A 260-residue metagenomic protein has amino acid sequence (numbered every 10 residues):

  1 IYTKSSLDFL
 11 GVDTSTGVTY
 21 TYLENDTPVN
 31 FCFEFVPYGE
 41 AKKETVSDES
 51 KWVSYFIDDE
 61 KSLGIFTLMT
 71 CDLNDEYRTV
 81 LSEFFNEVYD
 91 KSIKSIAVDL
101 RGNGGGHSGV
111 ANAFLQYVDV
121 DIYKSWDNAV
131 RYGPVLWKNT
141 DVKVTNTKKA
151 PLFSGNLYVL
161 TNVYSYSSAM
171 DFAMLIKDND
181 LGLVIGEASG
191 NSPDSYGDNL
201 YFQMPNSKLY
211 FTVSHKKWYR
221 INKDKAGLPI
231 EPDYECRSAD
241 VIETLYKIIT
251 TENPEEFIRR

Functional and structural regions predicted by a protein language model:
I1-S95, G102-G104, N199-M204, T251-R260: Flexible, low-complexity junctional segments that flank or bridge functional domains
Y20, F66, V98, L157 (+2 more regions): Terminal peptide-recognition signature
E60-L63, K91-I96, Y123-K124, S154-N156 (+1 more regions): Loop/turn elements at helix/coil->beta-strand transitions in domains of secreted/extracellular proteins
T67-C71, D99-N103, A129-V130, L160-Y164 (+2 more regions): Active-site-proximal beta-strand/loop segments in catalytic clefts of secreted hydrolases
R78-F85, A111-L115, S154-L157, A169-A173 (+2 more regions): Extracytoplasmic/secreted envelope proteins and their assembly/folding machinery, especially bacterial periplasmic
G104-N156, Y164, S195-Q203, H215-Y219 (+1 more regions): Gly/Ser/Thr-rich loop/hinge elements
N156-D178, L183-G190: Extended C-terminal subregions enriched in glycine
V184-E235, V241: BRCT (BRCA1 C-terminal) domain core and associated BRCT-interaction motifs
